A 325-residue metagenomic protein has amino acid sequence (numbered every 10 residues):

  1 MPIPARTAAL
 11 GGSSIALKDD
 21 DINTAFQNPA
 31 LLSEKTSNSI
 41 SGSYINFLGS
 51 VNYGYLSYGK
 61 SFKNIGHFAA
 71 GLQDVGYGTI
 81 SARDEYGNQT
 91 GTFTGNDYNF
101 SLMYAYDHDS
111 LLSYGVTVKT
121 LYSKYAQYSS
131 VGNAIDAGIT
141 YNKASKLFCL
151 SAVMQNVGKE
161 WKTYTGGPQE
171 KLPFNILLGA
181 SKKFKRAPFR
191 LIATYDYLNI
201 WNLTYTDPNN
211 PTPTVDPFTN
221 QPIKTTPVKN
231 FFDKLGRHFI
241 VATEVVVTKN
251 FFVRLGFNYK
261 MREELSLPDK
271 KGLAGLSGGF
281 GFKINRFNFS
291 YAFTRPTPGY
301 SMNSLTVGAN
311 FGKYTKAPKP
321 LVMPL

Functional and structural regions predicted by a protein language model:
M1-L325: Subset of outer-membrane beta-barrel
